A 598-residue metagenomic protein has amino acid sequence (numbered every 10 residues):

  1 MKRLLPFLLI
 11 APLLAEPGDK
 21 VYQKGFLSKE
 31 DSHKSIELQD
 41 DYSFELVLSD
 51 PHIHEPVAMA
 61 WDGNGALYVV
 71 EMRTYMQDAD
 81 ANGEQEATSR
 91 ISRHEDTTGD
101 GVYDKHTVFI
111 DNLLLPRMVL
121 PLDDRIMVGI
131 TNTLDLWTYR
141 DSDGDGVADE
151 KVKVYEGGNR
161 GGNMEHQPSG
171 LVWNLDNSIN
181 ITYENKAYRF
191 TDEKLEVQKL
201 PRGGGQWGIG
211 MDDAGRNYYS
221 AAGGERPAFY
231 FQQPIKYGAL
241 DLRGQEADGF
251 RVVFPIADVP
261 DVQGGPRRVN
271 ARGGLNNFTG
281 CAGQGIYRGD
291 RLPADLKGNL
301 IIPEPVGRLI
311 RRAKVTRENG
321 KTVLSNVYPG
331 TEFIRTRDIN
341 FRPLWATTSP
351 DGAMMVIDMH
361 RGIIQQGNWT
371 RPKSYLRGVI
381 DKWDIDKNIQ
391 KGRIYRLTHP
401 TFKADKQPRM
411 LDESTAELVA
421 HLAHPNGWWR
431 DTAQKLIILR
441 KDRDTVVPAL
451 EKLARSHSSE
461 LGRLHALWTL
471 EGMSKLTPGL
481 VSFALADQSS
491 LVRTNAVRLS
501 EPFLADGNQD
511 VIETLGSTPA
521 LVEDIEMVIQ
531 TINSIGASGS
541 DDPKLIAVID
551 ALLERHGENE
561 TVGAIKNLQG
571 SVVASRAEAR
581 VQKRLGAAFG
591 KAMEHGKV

Functional and structural regions predicted by a protein language model:
M1-F7: Sec-dependent signal peptide recognition, specifically the positively charged N-region followed immediately by
F7-A15: Hydrophobic h-region of N-terminal signal peptides that target proteins for export in Gram-negative bacteria
E16-E417, W428, L436-L439: Beta-propeller domains with acidic blade repeats across secreted/periplasmic ectodomains and cytosolic WD/CNH propellers
E193, T331, S374-K382, L515-T518 (+2 more regions): Short beta-alpha connecting loops at secondary-structure transitions that line or flank enzyme active sites
D405-P408, R430-D442, L461-K475, L480-A486 (+6 more regions): Structural detector for internal amphipathic alpha-helices that build alpha-solenoid repeat scaffolds
S414, V446-V447, D510-P519, L545-A551: HEAT/HEAT-like alpha-solenoid repeats
P425-N426, S458-S459, Q488-S489, V522-D524 (+2 more regions): Short inter-helical turns and helix N-cap capping residues of alpha-solenoid HEAT/ARM repeat scaffolds
V548-I549, R580-G586: Alpha-helical repeat scaffolds
